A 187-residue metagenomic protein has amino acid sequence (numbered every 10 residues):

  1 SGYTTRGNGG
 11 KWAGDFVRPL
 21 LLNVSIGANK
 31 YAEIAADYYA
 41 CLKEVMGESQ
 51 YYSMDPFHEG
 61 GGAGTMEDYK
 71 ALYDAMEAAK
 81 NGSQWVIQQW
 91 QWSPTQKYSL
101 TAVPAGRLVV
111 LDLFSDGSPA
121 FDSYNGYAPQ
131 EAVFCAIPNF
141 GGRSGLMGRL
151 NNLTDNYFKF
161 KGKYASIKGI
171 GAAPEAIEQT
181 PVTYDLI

Functional and structural regions predicted by a protein language model:
S1-I187: Catalytic-core regions of glycoside hydrolase
